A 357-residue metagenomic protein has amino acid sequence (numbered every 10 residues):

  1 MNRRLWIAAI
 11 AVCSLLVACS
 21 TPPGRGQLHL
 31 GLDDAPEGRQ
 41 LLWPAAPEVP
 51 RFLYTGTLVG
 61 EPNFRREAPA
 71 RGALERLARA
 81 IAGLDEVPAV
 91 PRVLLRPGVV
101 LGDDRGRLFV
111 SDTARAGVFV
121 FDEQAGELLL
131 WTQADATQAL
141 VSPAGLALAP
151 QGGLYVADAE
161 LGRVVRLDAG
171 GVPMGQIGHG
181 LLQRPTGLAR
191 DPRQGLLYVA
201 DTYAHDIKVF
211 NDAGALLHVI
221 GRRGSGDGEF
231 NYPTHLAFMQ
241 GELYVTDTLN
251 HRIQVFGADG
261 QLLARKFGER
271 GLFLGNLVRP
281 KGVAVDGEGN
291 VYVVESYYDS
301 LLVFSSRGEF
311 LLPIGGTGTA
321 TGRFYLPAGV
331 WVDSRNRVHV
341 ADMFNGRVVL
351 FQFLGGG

Functional and structural regions predicted by a protein language model:
M1-I7: Bacterial N-terminal signal peptides that target proteins for export
L16-A18: C-terminal motif of bacterial Sec signal peptides marking the signal peptidase cleavage site
S20-G357: Eukaryotic scaffold repeat domains enriched in small/polar residues
